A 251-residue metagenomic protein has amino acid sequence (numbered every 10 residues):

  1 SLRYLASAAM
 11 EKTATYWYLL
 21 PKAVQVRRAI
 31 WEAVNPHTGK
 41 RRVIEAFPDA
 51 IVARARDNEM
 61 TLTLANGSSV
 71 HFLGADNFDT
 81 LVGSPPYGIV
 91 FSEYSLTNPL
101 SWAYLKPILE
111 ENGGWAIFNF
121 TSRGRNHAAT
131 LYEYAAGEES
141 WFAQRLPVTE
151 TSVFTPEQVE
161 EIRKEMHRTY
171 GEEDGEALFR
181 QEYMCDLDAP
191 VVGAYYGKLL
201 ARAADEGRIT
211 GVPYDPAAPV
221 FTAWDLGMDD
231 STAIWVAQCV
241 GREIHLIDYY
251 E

Functional and structural regions predicted by a protein language model:
S1-K12: Walker A/P-loop NTP-binding motif
A14-V26: Conserved RecA-like ASCE P-loop NTPase motor core of nucleic-acid helicases/translocases
Q25-Y87: Inter-Walker segment of RecA-like/P-loop motor cores
S92-Y94: Walker B catalytic acidic pair
L96-E173: ASCE P-loop NTPase helicase motor core
S152-W224: ATPase catalytic-site recognition across NTP-hydrolyzing enzymes
P216, W235-E251: Nucleic-acid-processing active sites and adjacent nucleic-acid-binding tracks, predominantly divalent metal-dependent
T222-T232: Short acidic, Gly/Ser-rich segments with clustered Asp/Glu that frequently serve as metal-coordination loops in enzyme
